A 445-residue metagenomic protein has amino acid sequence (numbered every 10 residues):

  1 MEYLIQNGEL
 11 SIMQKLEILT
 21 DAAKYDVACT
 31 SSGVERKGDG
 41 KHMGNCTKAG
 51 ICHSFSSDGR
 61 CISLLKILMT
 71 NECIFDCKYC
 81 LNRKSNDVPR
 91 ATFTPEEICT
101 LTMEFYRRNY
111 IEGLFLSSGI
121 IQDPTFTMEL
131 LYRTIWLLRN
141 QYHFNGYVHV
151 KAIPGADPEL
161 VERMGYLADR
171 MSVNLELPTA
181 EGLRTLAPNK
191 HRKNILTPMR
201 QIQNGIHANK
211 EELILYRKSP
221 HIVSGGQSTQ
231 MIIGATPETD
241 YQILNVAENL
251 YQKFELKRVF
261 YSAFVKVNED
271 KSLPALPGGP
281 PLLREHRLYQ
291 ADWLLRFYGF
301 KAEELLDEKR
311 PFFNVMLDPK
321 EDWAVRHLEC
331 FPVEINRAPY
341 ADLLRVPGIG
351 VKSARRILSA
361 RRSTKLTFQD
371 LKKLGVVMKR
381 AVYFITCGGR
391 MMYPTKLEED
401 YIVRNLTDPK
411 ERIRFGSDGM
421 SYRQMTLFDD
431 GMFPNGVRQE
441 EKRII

Functional and structural regions predicted by a protein language model:
M1-E72, V377, I385, Y393-I445: Flexible, acidic/Gly-rich N-terminal and inter-domain linker regions that tether and position cofactor-handling modules
L64, C77, L116, V173 (+3 more regions): Conserved, mostly hydrophobic/aromatic
I67-E96: Canonical Radical SAM [4Fe-4S] cluster-binding loop centered on the CxxxCxxC motif and its immediate flanking residues
C99, M103, Q122-L305: Conserved AdoMet/S-adenosylmethionine-binding subsite of the radical SAM
M103-S117: Short Fe-S-cluster ligation motifs
S272-L344, R380-G436, I444-I445: Long, highly charged, low-complexity intrinsically disordered interaction regions that mediate electrostatic DNA/RNA
A360-R361: Residue-level signature of tetratricopeptide-repeat
